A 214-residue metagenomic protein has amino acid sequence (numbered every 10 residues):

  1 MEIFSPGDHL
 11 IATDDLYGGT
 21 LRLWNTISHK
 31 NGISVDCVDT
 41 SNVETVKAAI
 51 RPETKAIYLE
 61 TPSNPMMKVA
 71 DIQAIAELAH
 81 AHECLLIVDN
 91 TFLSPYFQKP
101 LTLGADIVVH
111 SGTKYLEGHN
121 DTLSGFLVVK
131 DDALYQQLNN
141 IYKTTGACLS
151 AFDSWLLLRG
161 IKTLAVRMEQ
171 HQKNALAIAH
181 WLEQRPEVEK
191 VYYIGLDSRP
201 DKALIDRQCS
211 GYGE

Functional and structural regions predicted by a protein language model:
M1-E187, Y192: Conserved PLP-enzyme active-site core in the AAT-like
L176-E214: Conserved small-domain helix->loop->beta segment predominantly found in fold-type I
